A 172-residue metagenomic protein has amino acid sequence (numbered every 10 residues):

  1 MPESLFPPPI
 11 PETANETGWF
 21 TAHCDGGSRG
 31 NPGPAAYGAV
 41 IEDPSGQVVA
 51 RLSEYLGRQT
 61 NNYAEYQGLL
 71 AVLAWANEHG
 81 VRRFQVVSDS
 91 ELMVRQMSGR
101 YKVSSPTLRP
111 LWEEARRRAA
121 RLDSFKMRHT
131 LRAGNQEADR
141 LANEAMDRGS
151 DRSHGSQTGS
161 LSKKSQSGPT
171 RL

Functional and structural regions predicted by a protein language model:
M1-F6, R117: Short, motif-level signal for alpha-helix interfacial/capping segments enriched in acidic residues and aromatics/proline
P2-S4, G149-L172: Acidic two-metal-ion nuclease catalytic site recognized across multiple nuclease folds, prominently DnaQ/RNase D-T
L5-Y63, L73-R82, R171: RNase H-like nuclease fold core
G27-N31, L70-M146: RNase H catalytic domain
I41, P110, S156-G159: Compositionally biased, low-complexity linear motifs
E65, L69: Short, conserved alpha-helix that lines the donor NDP-sugar binding/gating region of sugar-transfer enzymes
